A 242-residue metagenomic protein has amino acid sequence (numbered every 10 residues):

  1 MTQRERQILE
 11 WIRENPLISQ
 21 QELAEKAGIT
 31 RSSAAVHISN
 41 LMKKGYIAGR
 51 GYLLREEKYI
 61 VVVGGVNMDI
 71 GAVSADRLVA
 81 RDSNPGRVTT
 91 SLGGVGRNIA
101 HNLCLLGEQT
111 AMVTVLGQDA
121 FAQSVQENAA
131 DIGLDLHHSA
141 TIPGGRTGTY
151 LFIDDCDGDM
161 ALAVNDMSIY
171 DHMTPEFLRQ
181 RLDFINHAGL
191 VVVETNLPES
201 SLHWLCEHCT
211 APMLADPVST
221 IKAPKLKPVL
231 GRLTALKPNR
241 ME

Functional and structural regions predicted by a protein language model:
M1: Residue-level marker of regulatory loop/turn positions in helix-turn-helix DNA-binding domains and in histidine
R4, I8-E14, I18-K26, T30-V113 (+1 more regions): Glycine-rich phosphate/adenosyl-contacting loop at the front of the ribokinase-like
P16, G28, E108, N186-H187 (+2 more regions): Short glycine/proline-enriched coil/turn segments at helix->beta-strand junctions
K43-G45, D171-E176, A215-I221: Short gly/ser/thr-rich secondary-structure transition/capping motifs
E56-E57, A75-G86, L105-G189: Conserved N-terminal subdomain of the carbohydrate kinase-like
G64-M68, G117, S219, E242: Glycine-rich beta-alpha junction loops
G94, H172-T174, K222-P228: Short, charged, surface-exposed secondary-structure boundary motifs
L190-E242: Conserved beta-alpha-beta core of the PfkB/ribokinase-like small-molecule kinase fold
